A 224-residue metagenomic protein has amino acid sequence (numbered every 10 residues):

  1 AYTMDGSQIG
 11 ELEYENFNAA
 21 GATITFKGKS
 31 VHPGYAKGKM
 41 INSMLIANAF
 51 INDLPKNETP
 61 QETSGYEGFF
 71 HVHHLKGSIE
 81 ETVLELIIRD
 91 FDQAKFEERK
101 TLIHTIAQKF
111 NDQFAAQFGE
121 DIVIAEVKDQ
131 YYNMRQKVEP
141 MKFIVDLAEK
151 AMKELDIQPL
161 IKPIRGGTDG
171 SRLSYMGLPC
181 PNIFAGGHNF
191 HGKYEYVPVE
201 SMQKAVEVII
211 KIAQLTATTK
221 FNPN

Functional and structural regions predicted by a protein language model:
A1-S43: Fold-level recognition of mixed alpha/beta catalytic cores in primary-metabolism enzymes, strongest
M44-N224: Metal-dependent amide/peptide-bond hydrolase catalytic core, centered on the "pita-bread" metallohydrolase fold
